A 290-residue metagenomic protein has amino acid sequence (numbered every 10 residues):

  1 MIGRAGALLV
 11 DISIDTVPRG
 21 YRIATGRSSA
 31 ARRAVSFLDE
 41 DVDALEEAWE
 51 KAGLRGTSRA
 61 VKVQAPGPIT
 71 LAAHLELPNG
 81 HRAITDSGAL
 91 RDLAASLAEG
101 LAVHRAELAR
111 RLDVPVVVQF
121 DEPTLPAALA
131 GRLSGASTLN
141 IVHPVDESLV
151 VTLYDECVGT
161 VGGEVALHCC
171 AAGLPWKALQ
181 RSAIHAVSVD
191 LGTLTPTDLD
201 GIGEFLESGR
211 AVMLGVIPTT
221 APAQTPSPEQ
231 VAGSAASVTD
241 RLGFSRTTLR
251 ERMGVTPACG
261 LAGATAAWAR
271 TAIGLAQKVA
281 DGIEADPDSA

Functional and structural regions predicted by a protein language model:
M1-P66, T70-D86, L90, R110 (+4 more regions): Alpha/beta catalytic barrel-like cores
A30-E47, R91-H104, E229-S237: Glycine-rich anion/phosphate-binding loops
L45-A48, H104, L108, V150-V161 (+2 more regions): Structured alpha-helical segments in the cores of large, soluble enzyme domains
L54-S58, R110-V114, S245-E251: Short helix-terminating capping/connector loops at secondary-structure junctions
R59-G67, V116-D121, G163-C169, H185-V189 (+2 more regions): Hydrophobic faces of well-ordered beta-strands that scaffold small-molecule active sites in alpha/beta enzyme cores
G67-I69, E122-T124, A171-G173, T193 (+2 more regions): Active-site-proximal loop/turn and secondary-structure-junction residues that shape catalytic pockets, frequently
S96, G100-L194: Active-site loop segments of alpha/beta catalytic cores
H185-S289: Catalytic-face loop-and-helix region of soluble metabolic enzyme cores
